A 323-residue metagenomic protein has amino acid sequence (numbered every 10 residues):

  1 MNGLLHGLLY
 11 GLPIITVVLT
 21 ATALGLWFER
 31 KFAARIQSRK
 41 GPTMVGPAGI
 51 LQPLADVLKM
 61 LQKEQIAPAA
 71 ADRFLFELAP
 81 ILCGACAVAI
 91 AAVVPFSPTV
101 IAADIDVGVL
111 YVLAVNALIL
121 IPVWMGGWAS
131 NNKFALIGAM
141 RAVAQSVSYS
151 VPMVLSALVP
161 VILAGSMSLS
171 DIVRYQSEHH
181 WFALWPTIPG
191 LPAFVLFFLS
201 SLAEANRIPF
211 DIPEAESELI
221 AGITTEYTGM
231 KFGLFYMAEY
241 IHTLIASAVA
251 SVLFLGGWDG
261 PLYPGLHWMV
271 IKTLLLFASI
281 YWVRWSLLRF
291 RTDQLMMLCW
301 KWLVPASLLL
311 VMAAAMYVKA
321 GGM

Functional and structural regions predicted by a protein language model:
M1-M323: Selective transmembrane helix interface/packing segments
